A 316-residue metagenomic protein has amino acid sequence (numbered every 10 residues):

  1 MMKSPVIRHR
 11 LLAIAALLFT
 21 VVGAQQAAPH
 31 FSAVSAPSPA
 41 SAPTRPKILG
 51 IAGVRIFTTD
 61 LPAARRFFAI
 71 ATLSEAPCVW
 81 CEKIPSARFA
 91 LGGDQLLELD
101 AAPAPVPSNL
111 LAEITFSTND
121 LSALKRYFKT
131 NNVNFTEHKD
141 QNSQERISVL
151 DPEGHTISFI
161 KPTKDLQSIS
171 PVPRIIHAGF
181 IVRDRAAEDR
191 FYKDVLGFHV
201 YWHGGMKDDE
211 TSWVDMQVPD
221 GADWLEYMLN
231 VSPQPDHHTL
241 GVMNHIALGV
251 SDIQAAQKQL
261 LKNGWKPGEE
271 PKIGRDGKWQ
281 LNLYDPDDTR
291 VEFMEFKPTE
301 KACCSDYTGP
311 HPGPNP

Functional and structural regions predicted by a protein language model:
M2-A13: Bacterial N-terminal signal peptides that target proteins for export
L12-G23: Bacterial N-terminal signal peptides
Q26-K47, K125-F180, W202-V218, Q257 (+1 more regions): Vicinal oxygen chelate
P46-L96, H138, S143-S148, F180-L225 (+3 more regions): Core segments of cupin and vicinal oxygen chelate
L49-T59, A87-F89, P103-F128, E145-L150 (+5 more regions): Vicinal oxygen chelate
D94-E98, V106-S108, G154-I157, G221-L225 (+1 more regions): Short, charged/polar, Gly/Pro-enriched secondary-structure boundary elements
L97-A102, I160, Y227-P233, M294: Amphipathic N-proximal alpha-helical interface segments
A104-S108, L166-S168, P233-D236, T299-A302: A short local loop/turn or secondary-structure capping micro-motif enriched for an aromatic residue
